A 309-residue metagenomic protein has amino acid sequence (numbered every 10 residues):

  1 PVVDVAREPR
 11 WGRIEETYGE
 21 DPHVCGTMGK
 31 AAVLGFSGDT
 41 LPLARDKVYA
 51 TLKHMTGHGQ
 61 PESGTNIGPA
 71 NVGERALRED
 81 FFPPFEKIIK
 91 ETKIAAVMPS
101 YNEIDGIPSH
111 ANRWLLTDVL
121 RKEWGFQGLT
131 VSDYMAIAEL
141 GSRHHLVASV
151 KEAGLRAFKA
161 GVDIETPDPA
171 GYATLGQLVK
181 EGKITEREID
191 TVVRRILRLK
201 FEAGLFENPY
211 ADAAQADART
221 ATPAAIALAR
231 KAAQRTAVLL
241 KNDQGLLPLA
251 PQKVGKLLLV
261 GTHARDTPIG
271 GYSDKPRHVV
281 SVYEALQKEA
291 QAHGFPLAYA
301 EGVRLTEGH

Functional and structural regions predicted by a protein language model:
P1-H309: Glycoside hydrolase catalytic-domain context in secreted enzymes
